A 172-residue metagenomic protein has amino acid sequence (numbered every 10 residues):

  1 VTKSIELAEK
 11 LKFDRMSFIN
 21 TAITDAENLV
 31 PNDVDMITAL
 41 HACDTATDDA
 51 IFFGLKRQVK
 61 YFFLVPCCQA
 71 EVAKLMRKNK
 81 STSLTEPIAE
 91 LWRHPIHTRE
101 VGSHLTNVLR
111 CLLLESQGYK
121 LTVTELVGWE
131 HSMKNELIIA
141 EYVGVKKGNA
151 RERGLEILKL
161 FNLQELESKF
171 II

Functional and structural regions predicted by a protein language model:
T2-I172: Class I S-adenosyl-L-methionine
